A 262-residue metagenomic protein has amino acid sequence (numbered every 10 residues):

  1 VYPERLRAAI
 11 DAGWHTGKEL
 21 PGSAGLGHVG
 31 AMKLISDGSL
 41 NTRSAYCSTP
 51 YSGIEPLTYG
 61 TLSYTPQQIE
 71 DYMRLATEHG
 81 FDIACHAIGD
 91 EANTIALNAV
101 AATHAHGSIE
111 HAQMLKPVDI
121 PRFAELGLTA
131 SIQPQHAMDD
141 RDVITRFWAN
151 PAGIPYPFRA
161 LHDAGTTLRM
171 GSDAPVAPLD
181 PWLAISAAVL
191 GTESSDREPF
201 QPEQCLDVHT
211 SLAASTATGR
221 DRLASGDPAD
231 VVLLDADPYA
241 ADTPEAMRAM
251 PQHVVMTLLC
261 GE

Functional and structural regions predicted by a protein language model:
V1-D90, R122-T129, P134-Q135, I185: Metal-coordinating catalytic core of metallo-dependent amide/deamination hydrolases
V1-K33, G107-Q113, P117, V143-R169: Phosphate/diphosphate-binding loops
Y2-E4, L34-S39, I88-D90, M114-K116 (+5 more regions): Short, glycine-/Ser/Thr-/acidic-enriched flexible segments
V29, G38, H86, I109 (+8 more regions): Divalent metal-coordination and catalytic microenvironments
G60-A102, A214-P238: Long hydrophobic segments that form regular secondary structure
E91-H106, W182-S195, V232: Short, electropositive alpha-helical surface patch
M114-T210, A217: Active-site-adjacent C-terminal substructures of enzyme catalytic domains
D180, T192-A217, R222-E262: C-terminal cap of metal-dependent C-N hydrolases
